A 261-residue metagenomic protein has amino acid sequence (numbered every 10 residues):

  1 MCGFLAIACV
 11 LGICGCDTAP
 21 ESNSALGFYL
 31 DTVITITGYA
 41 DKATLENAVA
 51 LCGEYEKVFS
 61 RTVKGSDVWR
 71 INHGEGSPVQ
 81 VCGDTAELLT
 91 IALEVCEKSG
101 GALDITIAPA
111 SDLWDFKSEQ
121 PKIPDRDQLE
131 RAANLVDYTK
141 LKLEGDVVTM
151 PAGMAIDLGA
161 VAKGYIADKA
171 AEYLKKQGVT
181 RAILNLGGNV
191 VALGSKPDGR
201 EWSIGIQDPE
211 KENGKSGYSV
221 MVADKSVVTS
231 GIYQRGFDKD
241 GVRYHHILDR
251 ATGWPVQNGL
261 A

Functional and structural regions predicted by a protein language model:
M1-A261: Mature catalytic core of soluble alpha/beta enzymes
